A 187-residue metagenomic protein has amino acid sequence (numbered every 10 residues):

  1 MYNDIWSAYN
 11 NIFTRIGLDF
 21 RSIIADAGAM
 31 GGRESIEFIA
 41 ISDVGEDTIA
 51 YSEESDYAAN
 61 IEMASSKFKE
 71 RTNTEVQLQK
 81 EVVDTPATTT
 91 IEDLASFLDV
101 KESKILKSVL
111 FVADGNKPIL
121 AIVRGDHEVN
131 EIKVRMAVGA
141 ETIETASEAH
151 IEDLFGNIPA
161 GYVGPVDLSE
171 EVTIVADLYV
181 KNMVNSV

Functional and structural regions predicted by a protein language model:
M1-V187: Extended, low-hydrophobicity, polar/charged segments
